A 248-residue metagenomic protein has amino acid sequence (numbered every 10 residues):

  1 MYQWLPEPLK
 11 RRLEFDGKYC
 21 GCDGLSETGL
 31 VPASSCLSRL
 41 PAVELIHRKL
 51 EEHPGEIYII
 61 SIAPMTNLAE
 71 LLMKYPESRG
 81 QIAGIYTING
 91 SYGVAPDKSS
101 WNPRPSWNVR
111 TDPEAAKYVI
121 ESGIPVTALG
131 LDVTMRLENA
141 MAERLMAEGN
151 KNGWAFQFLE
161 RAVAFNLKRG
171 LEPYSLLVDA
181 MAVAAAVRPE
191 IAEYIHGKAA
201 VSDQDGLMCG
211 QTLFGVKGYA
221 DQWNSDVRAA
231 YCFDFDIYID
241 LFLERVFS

Functional and structural regions predicted by a protein language model:
Y2-E52, D226-F233, Y238, F247: Metal-dependent C-N hydrolase catalytic cores
Q3-L5, N89, D203: A general secondary-structure junction signal
L5-P6, A63, L68, S175: Short N-terminal helix-initiation segments at or just after the protein's N-terminus
R12-D16, L72-M73, D97-S99, N139-A142: Short acidic, glycine/serine/threonine-rich loops at helix termini
F15, G21, A33, P103-P105 (+2 more regions): Glycine-rich, flexible loop/turn motifs
K18-C20, S78, L145-A147: Short, hinge-like loop/turn segments at secondary-structure boundaries
D23, G29-T134: Active-site histidine-anchored catalytic micro-motif
W107-R110, E114, I120-E121, P125-S248: Conformational coupling and interaction surfaces
